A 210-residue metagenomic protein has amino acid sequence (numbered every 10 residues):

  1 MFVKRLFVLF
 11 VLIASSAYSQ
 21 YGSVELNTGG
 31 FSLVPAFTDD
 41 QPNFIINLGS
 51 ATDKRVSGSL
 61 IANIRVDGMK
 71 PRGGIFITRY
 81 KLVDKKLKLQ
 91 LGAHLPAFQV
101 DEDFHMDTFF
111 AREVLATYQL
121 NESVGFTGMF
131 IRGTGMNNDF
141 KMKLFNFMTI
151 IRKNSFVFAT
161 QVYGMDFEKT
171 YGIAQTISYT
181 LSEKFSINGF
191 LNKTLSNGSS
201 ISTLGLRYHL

Functional and structural regions predicted by a protein language model:
M1-V3: N-terminal secretory signal peptides that target proteins for export/translocation
R5-S15: Sec-dependent N-terminal signal peptides
Y18-R65: Short glycine/proline- and aromatic-enriched beta-strand/turn motifs that initiate or cap beta-hairpins
G22-L26, L48, G58-L60, L89-A93 (+5 more regions): Membrane-embedded beta-strand positions of outer-membrane beta-barrel proteins
L33-P42, A62-G74, A97-T108, L120 (+3 more regions): Solvent-exposed loop/turn segments connecting transmembrane beta-strands in outer-membrane beta-barrel proteins
P42-D53, R72-Q90, F110-E122, K141-N154 (+2 more regions): Feature captures outer-membrane beta-barrel proteins of Gram-negative bacteria and organelles
S59, D67-G68, T78-V100: Hydrophobic alpha-helical segments and helix pairs
P96, T127-M129, Y208: Outer-membrane beta-barrel porins/channels
